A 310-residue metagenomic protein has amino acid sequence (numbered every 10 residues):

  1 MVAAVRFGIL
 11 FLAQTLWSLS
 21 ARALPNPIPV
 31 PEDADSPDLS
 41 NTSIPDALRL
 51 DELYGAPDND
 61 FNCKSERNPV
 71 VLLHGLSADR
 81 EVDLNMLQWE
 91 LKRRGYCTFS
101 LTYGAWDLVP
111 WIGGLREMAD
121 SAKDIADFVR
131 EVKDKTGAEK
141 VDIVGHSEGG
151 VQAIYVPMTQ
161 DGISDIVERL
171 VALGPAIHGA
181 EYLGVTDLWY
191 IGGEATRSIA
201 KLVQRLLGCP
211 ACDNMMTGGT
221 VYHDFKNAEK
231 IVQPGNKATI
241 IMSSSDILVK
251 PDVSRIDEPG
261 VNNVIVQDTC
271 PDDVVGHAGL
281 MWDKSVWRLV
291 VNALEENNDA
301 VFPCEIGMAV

Functional and structural regions predicted by a protein language model:
M1-P25: Fungal secretory targeting signals
I28-L48, E52, P57-K140, W189-G192 (+1 more regions): Active-site catalytic motif of lipid deacylating hydrolases and related acyltransferases
F61, L207-P210, D268, F302: Extracellular secreted precursors and ectodomains with disulfide-bonded cysteine-rich loops/domains
N62-E66, K92-R93, K135-T136, V144 (+3 more regions): Extracellular/periplasmic catalytic domains that process cell-envelope and extracellular macromolecules
V70, T98-S100, L170, A238-I240 (+1 more regions): Conserved beta-strand scaffold positions in the cores of enzyme catalytic domains, especially in NTP/NDP-utilizing
H74, T98, A119-F225: Serine-dependent carboxylesterase/thioesterase catalytic core of lipase-like alpha/beta-hydrolase/SGNH enzymes
R80-L84, G114-A122, H146, N214-G218 (+1 more regions): Solvent-exposed, acidic/flexible segments
I231-V310: C-terminal catalytic-base region of ester-bond hydrolases, centering on the histidine of the charge-relay
